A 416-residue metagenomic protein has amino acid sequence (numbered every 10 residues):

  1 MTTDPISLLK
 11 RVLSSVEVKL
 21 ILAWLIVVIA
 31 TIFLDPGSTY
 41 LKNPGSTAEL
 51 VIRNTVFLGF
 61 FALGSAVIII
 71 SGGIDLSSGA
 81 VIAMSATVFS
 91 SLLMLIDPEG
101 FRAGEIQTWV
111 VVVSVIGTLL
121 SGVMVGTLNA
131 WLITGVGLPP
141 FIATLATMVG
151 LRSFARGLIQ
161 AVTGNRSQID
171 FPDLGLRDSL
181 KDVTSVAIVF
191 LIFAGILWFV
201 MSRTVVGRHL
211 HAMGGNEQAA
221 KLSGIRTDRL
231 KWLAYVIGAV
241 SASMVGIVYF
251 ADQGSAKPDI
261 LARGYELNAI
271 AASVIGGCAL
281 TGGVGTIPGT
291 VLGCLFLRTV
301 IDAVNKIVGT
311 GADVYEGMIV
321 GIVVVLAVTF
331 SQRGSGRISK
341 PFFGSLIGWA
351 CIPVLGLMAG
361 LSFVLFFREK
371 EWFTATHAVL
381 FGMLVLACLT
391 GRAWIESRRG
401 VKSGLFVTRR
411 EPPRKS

Functional and structural regions predicted by a protein language model:
M1-I29, G195, L222-R229, V300-S416: Cytosolic-side transmembrane-helix boundaries in multi-pass membrane proteins
D4-V56, R208, I247, A251-D259 (+1 more regions): Helix-loop-helix hairpins and the membrane-proximal interhelical loops of multi-pass alpha-helical transport proteins
T31, R177-M213, R226, S241-V245 (+3 more regions): Alpha-helical transmembrane segments of multi-pass integral membrane proteins
T31-L34, P44-F101, W131-L138, I270-P288 (+3 more regions): Single transmembrane alpha-helix segments in multi-pass membrane proteins
E99-M148, G195, L292-L297: Alpha-helical transmembrane segments within multi-pass membrane transporters and channels
V112, P140-R203, W232, D252-A262 (+3 more regions): Transmembrane helix-bundle core of multi-pass membrane transporters and related energy-transducing complexes
E217-K221, I225-I237, P288: Amphipathic cytosolic juxtamembrane alpha-helices at the membrane-cytosol interface of multi-pass membrane transporters
A242, Q253, K257-V324: Transmembrane alpha-helical segments in multi-pass inner-membrane proteins
